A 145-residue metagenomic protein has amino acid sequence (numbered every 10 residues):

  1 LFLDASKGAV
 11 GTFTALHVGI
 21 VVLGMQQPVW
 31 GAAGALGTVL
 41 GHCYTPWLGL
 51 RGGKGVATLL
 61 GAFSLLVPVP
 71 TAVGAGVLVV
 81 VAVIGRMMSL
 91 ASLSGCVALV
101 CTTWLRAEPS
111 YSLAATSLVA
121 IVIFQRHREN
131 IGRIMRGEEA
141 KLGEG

Functional and structural regions predicted by a protein language model:
L1-A9, G24, C43-A57, V83-S94 (+1 more regions): Interhelical loop and helix-boundary elements at the membrane-water interface of polytopic inner-membrane proteins
L1-F2, G31-L36, L60, A72-G76 (+2 more regions): Hydrophobic alpha-helical transmembrane segments
K7-T38: Anion-binding (especially nucleotide phosphate/pyrophosphate-binding) glycine-rich loop and adjoining beta-alpha core
A15-G19, G37, G41, G55-G85 (+1 more regions): Interfacial segments of multi-pass membrane proteins
L23-V29, F63, A107-P109: Interfacial loop-to-helix junctions that mark the boundaries of transmembrane helices in multi-pass membrane
S64, L105, Q125, I134-M135: Hydrophobic residues in alpha-helical segments
E108-S112, S117, N130, K141: C-terminal binding/interaction regions
A120-F124: Alpha-helical transmembrane segments
